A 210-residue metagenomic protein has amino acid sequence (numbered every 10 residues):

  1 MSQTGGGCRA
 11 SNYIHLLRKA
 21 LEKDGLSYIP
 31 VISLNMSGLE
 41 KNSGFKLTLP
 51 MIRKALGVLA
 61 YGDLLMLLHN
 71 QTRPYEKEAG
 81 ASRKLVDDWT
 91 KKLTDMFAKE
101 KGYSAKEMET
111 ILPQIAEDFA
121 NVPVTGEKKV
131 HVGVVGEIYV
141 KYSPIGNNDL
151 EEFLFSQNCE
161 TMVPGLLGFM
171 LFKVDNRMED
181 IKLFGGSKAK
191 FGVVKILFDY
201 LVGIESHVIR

Functional and structural regions predicted by a protein language model:
M1-R210: An N-terminal assembly and electron-transfer interface module characteristic of large anaerobic redox and radical
